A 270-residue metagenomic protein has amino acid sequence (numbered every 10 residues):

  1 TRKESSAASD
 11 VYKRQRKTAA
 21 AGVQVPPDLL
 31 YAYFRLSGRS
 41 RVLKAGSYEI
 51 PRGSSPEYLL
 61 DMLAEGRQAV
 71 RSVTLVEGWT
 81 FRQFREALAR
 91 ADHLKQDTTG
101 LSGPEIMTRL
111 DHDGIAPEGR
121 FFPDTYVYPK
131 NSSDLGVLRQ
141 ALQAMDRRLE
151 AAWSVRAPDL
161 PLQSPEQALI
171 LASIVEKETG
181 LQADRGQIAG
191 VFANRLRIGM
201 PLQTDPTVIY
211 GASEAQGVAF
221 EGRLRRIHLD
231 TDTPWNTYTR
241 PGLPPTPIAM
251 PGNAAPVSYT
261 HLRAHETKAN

Functional and structural regions predicted by a protein language model:
T1, G38, P158: Short, flexible, glycine/charge-rich loop motifs used to bind or transfer phosphoryl groups or to couple energy/partner
T1-A8, Y12, H261-A264, K268-N270: Single conserved hydrophobic/aromatic residue that forms the stacking wall/gate of nucleotide- or nucleobase-binding
E4, E77, E176-E178, E266: Acidic-residue sensor for enzyme active/binding pockets
S9-A152: Signal peptide-directed extracytoplasmic domains
E86, D92-K95, T108-R263: Bacterial extracytoplasmic/cell-wall-associated proteins, especially those involved in peptidoglycan
